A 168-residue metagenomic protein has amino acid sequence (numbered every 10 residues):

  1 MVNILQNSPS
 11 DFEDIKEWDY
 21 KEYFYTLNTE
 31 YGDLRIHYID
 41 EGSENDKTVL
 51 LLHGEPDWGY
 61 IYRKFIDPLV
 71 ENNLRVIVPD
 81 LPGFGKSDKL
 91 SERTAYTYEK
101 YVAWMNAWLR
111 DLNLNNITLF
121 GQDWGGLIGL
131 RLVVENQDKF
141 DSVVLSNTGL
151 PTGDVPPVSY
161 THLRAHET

Functional and structural regions predicted by a protein language model:
M1-K47, E71-L74, N115, T161: Alpha/beta-hydrolase fold catalytic core
E30-G32, I39, L81-F120: Active-site loop/oxyanion-hole signature of alpha/beta-hydrolase fold enzymes
E41-K86: Conserved HGGG/HGGXW glycine-rich cap/lid loop of the alpha/beta-hydrolase fold
Y62-R63, S87-R93, D154-P156: Conserved catalytic-core motifs of eukaryotic protein kinase domains, centered on the activation segment
N116-D154: Conserved hydrolase catalytic core segment
T161-T168: Conserved small/polar residues in nucleotide/adenosyl-binding loops
